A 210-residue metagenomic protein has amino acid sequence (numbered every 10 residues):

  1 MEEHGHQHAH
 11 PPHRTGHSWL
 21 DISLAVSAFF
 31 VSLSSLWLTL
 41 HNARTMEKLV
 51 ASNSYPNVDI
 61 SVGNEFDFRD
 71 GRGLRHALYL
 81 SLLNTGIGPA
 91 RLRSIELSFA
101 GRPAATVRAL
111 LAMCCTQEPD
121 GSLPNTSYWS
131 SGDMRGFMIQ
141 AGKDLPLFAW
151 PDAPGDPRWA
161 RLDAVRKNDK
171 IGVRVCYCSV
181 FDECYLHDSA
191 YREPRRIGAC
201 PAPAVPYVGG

Functional and structural regions predicted by a protein language model:
E2-A112, P124-T126, P206-G210: Membrane-proximal alpha-helical anchors
E2-G5, V107-A112, R174, V180-G210: Acidic, serine/threonine- and proline-rich intrinsically disordered appendage/tail regions
R72-L74, P89, A141, V165-D169: Solvent-exposed loop and beta-edge segments used for protein-protein assembly and interaction
L78-L80, R93-I95, L147, I171-V175 (+1 more regions): Hydrophobic residues positioned within well-ordered beta-strands of beta-sheet architectures
T85, M138-A141, Y177-E183: A short, structured loop/turn motif at beta-sheet edges
A109-R161: Intrinsically disordered, low-complexity Pro/Gly/Ser/Thr-rich segments with frequent PxxP/GP/PP motifs and embedded
P157-C178: Short, surface-exposed ligand- or partner-binding patches at beta-edge/loop junctions that are enriched in aromatics
